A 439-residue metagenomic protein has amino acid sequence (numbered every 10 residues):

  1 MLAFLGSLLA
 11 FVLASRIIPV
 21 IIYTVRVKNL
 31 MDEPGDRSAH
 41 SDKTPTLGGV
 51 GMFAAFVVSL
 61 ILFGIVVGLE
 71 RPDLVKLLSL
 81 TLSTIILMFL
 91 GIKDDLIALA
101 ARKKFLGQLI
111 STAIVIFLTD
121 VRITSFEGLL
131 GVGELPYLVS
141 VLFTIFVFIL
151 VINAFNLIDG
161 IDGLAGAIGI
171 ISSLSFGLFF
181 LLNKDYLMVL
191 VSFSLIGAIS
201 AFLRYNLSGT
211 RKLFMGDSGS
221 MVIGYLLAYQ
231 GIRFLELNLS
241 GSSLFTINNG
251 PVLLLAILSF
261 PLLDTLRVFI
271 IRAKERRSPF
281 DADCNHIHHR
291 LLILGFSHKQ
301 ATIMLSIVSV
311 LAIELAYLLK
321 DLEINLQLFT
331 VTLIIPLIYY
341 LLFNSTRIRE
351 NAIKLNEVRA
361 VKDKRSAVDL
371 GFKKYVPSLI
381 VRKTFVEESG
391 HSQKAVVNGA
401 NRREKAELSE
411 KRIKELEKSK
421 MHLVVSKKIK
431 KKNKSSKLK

Functional and structural regions predicted by a protein language model:
M1-N29, F53-F89, A165-L294, H298-K373 (+2 more regions): Alpha-helical transmembrane segments
E33-L47: Juxtamembrane helix-capping/reentrant segments at transmembrane boundaries
D42-P45, G131-V141, I247-L254: Short aromatic-rich membrane-water interface segments that cap or initiate transmembrane helices in multi-pass membrane
L78-I110, V115: Hydrophobic alpha-helical hairpins/lids featuring a short glycine-rich hinge
D95, A100, F126-L135, F296: Membrane interface segments of multi-pass transport proteins and intramembrane proteases
T144-F155, L164-A165: Function-critical hydrophobic alpha-helical transmembrane segments in multi-pass membrane proteins
A352-K439: Long, low-complexity, intrinsically disordered cytosolic termini of multi-pass membrane proteins
